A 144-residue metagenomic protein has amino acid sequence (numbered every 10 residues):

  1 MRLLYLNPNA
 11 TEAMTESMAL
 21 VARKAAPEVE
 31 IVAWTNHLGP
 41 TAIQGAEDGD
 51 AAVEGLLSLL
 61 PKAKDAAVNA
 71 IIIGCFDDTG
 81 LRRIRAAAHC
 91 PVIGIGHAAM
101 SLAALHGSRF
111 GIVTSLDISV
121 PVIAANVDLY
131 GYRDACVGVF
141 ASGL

Functional and structural regions predicted by a protein language model:
M1-G55, S115-L144: N-terminal glycine-rich anion-binding loop in soluble enzyme alpha/beta folds
V53-S108, I112: Glycine/small-residue-rich loop that forms an oxyanion/phosphate-binding "nest" at active or ligand-binding sites
